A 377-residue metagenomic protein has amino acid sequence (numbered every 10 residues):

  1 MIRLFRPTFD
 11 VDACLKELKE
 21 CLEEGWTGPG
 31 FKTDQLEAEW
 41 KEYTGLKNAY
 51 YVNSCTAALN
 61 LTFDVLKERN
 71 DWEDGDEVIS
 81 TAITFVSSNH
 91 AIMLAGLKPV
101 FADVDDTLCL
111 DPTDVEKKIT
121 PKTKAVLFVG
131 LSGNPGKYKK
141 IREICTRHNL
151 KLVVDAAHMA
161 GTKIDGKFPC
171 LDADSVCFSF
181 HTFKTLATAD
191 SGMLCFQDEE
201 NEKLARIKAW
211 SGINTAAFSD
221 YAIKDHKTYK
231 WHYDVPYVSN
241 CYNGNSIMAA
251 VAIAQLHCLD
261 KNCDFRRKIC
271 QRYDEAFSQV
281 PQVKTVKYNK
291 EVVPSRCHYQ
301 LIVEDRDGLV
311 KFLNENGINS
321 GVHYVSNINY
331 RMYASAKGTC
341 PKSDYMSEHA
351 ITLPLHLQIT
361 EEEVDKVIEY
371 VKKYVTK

Functional and structural regions predicted by a protein language model:
M1-E73, L94, T146, E348 (+2 more regions): Conserved PLP-binding active-site segment in aminotransferase class I/II-type PLP enzymes
E17-L18, W40, A58, V78 (+15 more regions): Generic structural signal for small/hydrophobic residues in well-ordered secondary structure, especially within
F63-I119, A125: Conserved PLP-anchoring active-site segment centered on the Schiff-base-forming lysine
T107-T188, M193-K203: Active-site phosphate-binding strand-loop segment of PLP-dependent enzymes
M159, G166-A173, Y229-P236, Y324-K366: Active-site-adjacent capping/gating segments
M159-D165, D172-C297: Active-site region of PLP-dependent enzymes
S211-T228, R272, A276, R306-I351: Conserved PLP cofactor-binding pocket of PLP-dependent enzymes
D305-K311, T360-D365: Short, conserved charged micro-motifs
